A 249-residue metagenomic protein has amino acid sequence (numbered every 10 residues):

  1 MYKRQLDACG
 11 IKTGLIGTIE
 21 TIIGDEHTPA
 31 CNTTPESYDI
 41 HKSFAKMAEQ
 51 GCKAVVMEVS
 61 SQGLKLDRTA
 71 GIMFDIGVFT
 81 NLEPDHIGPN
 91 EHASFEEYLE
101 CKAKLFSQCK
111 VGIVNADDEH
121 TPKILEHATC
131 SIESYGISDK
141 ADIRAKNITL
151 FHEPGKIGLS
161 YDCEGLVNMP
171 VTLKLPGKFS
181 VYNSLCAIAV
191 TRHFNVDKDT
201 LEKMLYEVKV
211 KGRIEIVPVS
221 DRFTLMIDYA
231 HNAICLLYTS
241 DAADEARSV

Functional and structural regions predicted by a protein language model:
M1-Y2, Y238-A246: Conserved small/polar residues in nucleotide/adenosyl-binding loops
K3-K12: A conserved segment at the C-terminal end of the G1
I11-E20: Short beta-strand-centered segment that lines the nucleotide-binding/catalytic pocket of NTP-utilizing
E20-E36: P-loop NTPase switch/communication element
T34-Q50: Conserved nucleotide-sensing/catalytic segment adjacent to the nucleotide-binding pocket in NTP-handling enzymes
A48-C52, D75-T224: Acidic, Mg2+-coordinating active-site environments of NTP-dependent enzymes
A54-S61, I227-A230: Switch II (G3) loop of P-loop NTPases
L64-D67: Conserved helix/coil segment N-terminal to the catalytic DExD/H
